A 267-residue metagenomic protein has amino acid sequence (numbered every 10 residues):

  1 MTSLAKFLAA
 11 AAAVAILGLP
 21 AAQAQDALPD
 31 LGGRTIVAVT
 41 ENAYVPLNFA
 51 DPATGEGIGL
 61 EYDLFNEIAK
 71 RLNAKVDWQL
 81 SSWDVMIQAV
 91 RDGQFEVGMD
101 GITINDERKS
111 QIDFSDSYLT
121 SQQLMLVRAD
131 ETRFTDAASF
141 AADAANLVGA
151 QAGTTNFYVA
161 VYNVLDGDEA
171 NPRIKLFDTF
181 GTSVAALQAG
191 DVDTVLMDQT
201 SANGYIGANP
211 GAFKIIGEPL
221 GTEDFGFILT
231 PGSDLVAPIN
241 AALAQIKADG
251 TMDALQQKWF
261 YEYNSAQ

Functional and structural regions predicted by a protein language model:
Q25-I102, S110, D249: Extracytoplasmic small-molecule ligand-binding "clamshell" domains of the periplasmic binding protein/Venus flytrap
N42, T120-L124, Q199, N203 (+2 more regions): Periplasmic-binding protein-like
N48-D51, F65-N73, T155-L176, I206-P210: Ligand-binding cleft/hinge of the Venus flytrap
K70-R71, Q79-L80, D84-V97, Q111-D113 (+3 more regions): Short helices/loops that flank or line small-molecule/ion binding pockets
K75-S82, A150, A170-T179, G217: Short beta-strand-to-loop elements that line the ligand-binding cleft of bilobed periplasmic-binding protein-like
D84-Q88, I102-S110, V159-Y162, Q188-G221: A ligand-binding cleft/hinge motif common to bilobed small-molecule-binding domains
A129-L147: Flexible hinge/capping segments at coil-to-helix
N156-V159, L243-W259: Periplasmic-binding protein-like
